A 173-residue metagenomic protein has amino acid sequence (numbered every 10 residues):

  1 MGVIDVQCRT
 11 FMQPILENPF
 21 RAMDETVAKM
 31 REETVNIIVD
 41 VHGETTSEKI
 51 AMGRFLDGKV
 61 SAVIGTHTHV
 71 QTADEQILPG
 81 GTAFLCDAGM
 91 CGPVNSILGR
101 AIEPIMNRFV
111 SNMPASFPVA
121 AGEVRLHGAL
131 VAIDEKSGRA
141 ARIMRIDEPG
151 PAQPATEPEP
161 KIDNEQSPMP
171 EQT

Functional and structural regions predicted by a protein language model:
M1-N36: Binuclear metal-dependent hydrolase catalytic cores centered on His/Asp/Glu-rich metal-binding motifs
I4, I38, H67, V131: Divalent metal-coordination and catalytic microenvironments
D5-C8, V41-G43, D147: Short, structured patches in soluble enzyme cores that scaffold and shape functional sites
T10-P14, T45-K49, T72-A73, A152: Short, well-ordered, mixed-charge alpha-helical segments that flank or form enzyme active sites
P14-A22, S47, A51, P104 (+2 more regions): Conserved active-site and cofactor/substrate-binding residues in soluble primary-metabolism enzymes
E33-V41, K59-V63: Short beta-strand/loop segments at the ligand-binding rim of alpha/beta enzyme cores
T46-V119: Conserved beta-sheet core of the metallophosphoesterase superfamily
I105-T173: A short C-terminal boundary segment appended to hydrolase-like catalytic domains
